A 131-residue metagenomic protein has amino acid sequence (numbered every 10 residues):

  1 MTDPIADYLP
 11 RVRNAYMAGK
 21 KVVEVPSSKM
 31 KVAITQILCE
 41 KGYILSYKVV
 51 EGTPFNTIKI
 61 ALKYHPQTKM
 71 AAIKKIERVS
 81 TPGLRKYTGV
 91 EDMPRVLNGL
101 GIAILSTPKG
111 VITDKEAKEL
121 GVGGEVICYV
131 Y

Functional and structural regions predicted by a protein language model:
M1-Y131: Core subunits and conserved enzymes of cellular information-processing and envelope-translocation systems across
